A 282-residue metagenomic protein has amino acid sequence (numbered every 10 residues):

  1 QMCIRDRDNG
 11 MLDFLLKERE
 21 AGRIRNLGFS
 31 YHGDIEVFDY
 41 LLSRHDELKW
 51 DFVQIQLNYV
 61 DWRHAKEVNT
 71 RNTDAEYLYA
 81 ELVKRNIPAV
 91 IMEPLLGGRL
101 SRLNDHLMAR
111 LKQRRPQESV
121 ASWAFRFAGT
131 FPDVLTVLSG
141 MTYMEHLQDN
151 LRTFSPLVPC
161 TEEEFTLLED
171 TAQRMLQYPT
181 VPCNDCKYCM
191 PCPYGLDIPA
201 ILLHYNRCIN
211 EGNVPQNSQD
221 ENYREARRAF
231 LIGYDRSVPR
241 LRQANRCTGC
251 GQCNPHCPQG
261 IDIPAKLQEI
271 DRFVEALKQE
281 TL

Functional and structural regions predicted by a protein language model:
M2-I4: Short, small-residue-biased leader/transition segments that mark boundaries at the very start of proteins
R7-D13, V68-Y77: Charged helix-capping and loop-helix junction motifs
L15-G28, Y79-N86: Surface-exposed amphipathic alpha-helices with a cationic face
G28-I35, V60-D74: Active-site glycine- and acidic-residue-rich loops that bind and position anionic ligands or nucleotide-like cofactors
S30-D34, I55-V60, M92-G97, T142: Active-site beta-loop-alpha junctions enriched in small/polar residues
G33-S43, V120-F125: Short, acidic/polar
E47-K49, Y77-L282: Structured C-terminal cap/extension of enzyme domains
W50-H64, R115-E118: Acidic, His- and aromatic-enriched active-site or binding-groove loops in soluble protein domains that engage sugars
